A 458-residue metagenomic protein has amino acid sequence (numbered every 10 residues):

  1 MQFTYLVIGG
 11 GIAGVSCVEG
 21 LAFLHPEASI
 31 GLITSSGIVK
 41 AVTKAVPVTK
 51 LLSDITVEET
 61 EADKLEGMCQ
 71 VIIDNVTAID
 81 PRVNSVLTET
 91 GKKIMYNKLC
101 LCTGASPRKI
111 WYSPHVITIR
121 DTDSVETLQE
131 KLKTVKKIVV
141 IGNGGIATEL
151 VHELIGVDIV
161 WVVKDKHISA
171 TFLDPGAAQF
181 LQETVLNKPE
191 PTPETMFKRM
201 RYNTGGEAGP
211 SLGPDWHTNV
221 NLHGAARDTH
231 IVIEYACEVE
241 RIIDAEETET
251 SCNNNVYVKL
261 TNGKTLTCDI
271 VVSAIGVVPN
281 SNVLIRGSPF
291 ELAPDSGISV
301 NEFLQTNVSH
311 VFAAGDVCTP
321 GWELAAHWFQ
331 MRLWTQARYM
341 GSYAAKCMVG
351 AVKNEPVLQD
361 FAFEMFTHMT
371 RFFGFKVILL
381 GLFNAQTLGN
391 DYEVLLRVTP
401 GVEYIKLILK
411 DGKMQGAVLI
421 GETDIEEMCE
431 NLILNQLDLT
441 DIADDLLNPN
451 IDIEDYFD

Functional and structural regions predicted by a protein language model:
M1-L6, G20, E58, A62-V139 (+5 more regions): FAD-binding core/adjacent interface of flavoenzyme oxidoreductases
M1-V71, H152-S211, M428: Beta1-alpha1 glycine-rich phosphate/pyrophosphate-binding loop at the start of Rossmann-like nucleotide-binding domains
F3, V317-I425: Mid-to-C-terminal Rossmann-like scaffold of FAD/NAD(P)H-dependent oxidoreductases
G9-I12, R120, I141-G144: Glycine-rich Rossmann-fold phosphate-binding loop(s) that bind the pyrophosphate of adenine dinucleotide cofactors
I55, A105-I119, D123, Q182-G205 (+2 more regions): Glycine-rich active-site loop/strand segments that organize a redox cofactor
V71-I79, V83, I94, V157-S299: A Rossmann-like FAD-binding core segment of flavoenzymes
P114-V135, E249-T250, N254-Y343, D438-I451: FAD-site-proximal beta/loop scaffold in flavoenzymes
T248-V256, N262-E291, F373-D458: C-terminal catalytic lobe of FAD-dependent flavoproteins
